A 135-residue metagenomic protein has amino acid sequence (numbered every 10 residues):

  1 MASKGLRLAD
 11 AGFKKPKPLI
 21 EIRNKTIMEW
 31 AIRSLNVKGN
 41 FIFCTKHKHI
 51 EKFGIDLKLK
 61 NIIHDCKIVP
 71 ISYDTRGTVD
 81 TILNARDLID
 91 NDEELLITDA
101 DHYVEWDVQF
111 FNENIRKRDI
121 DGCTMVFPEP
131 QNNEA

Functional and structural regions predicted by a protein language model:
M1, T45, D99, V126-F127: Short beta-strand/turn micro-motifs composed of small residues that flank or help shape donor/cofactor-binding pockets
M1-F13: N-terminal nucleotide-binding beta1-loop-alpha1 segment
R7, E21, K25-D99, Y103 (+1 more regions): Conserved N-terminal catalytic core of the sugar/cofactor nucleotidyltransferase
F13-L19: Short glycine-enriched, charge-decorated loop/helix-capping segments at active-site entrances that position
K14, K58-K60, N112-I115: Short, solvent-exposed amphipathic alpha-helical segments in soluble enzyme and RNA/protein-processing domains
K15, V37, N91, R118-D119: Residue-level preference for short coil/turn positions at secondary-structure junctions
L19, I68, G122-T124: Conserved beta-strand scaffold positions in the cores of enzyme catalytic domains, especially in NTP/NDP-utilizing
E105-A135: Conserved core of the sugar-phosphate nucleotidyltransferase
